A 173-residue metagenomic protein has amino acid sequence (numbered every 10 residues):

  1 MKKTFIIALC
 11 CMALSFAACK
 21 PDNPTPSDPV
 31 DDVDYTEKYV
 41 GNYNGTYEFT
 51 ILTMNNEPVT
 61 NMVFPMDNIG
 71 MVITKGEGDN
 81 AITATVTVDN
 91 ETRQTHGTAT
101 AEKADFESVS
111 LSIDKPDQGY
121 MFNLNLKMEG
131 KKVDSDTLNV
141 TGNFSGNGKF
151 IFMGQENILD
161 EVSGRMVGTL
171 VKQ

Functional and structural regions predicted by a protein language model:
M1-F5: Positively charged n-region of N-terminal signal peptides that target proteins for export
A8, S15-N42, R165-Q173: Bacterial Sec-dependent N-terminal signal peptides
Y35-P58: Tryptophan-anchored aromatic micro-motifs
Y43, I82, D134-G146: A short hydrophobic beta-strand element
T50-T60, D114-G119, G146-L159: Flexible, membrane-facing loop/turn or short amphipathic-helix motifs that contact lipid bilayers or gate lipid-binding
T53, F64-D134: Predominantly extracellular/secreted and cell-surface proteins with exposed, flexible low-complexity segments
N139-Q173: Edge beta-strand at a domain terminus
